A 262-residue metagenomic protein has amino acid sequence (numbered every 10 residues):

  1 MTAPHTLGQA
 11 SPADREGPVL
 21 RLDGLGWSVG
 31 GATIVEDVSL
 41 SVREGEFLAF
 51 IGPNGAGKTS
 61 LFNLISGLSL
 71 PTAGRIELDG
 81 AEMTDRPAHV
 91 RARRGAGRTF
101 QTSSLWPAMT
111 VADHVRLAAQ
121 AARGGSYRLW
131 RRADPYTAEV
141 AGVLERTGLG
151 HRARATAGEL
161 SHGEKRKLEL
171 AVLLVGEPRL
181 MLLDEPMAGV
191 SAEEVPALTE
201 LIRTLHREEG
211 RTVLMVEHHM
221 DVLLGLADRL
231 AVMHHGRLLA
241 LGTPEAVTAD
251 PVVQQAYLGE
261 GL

Functional and structural regions predicted by a protein language model:
I51-P53: The feature captures the beta-strand-to-loop junction immediately N-terminal to the Walker
S66: Helix-to-loop junction immediately C-terminal to a conserved catalytic motif
L70, E82-T102, Y127-T137, P244-P251: ABC ATPase NBD coupling module
T84-D85, V143-E159, E164: Conserved ABC nucleotide-binding domain
R128-R152, E200-T204, T212: Conserved ABC ATPase "signature" region
M181-E185: Catalytic Walker B motif of ABC-type/P-loop ATPase nucleotide-binding domains
